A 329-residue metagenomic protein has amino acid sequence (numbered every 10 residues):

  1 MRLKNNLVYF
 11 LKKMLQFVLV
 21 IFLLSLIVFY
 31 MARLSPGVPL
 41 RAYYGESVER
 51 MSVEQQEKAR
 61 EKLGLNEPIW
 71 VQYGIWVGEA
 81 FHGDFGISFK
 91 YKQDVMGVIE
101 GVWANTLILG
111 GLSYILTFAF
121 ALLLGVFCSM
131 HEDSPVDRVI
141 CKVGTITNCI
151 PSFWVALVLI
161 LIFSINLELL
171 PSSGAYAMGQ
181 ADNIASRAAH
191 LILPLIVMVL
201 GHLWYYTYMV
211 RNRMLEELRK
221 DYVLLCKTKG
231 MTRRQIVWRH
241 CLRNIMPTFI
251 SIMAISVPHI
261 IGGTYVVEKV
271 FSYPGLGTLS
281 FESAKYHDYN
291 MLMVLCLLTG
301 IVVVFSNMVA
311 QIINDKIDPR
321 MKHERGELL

Functional and structural regions predicted by a protein language model:
R2-L3, L65-L122: An internal, D/E-rich "acidic patch" concept
R2-L34: Charged, compositionally biased N-terminal leader segments and the immediate start of the first structured element
K4, V8, W103-V136, S152 (+1 more regions): Alpha-helical transmembrane segments of integral membrane proteins, especially multi-pass inner/plasma-membrane
I21-V71, L167-S186: Hydrophobic alpha-helical transmembrane segments of membrane transport/permease proteins and related membrane-embedded
S35, T147-I150, I261: Transmembrane helix irregularities
M51-H82, F271-S283: Short hydrophobic, aromatic-rich alpha-helical segments embedded in or entering the lipid bilayer of multi-pass
R60-I69, G86-V95, A177-I192, A284-N290: Membrane-interfacial helix-loop-helix junctions in multi-pass membrane proteins
K142-W204: Membrane-water interface segments at transmembrane-helix boundaries in multipass membrane proteins
